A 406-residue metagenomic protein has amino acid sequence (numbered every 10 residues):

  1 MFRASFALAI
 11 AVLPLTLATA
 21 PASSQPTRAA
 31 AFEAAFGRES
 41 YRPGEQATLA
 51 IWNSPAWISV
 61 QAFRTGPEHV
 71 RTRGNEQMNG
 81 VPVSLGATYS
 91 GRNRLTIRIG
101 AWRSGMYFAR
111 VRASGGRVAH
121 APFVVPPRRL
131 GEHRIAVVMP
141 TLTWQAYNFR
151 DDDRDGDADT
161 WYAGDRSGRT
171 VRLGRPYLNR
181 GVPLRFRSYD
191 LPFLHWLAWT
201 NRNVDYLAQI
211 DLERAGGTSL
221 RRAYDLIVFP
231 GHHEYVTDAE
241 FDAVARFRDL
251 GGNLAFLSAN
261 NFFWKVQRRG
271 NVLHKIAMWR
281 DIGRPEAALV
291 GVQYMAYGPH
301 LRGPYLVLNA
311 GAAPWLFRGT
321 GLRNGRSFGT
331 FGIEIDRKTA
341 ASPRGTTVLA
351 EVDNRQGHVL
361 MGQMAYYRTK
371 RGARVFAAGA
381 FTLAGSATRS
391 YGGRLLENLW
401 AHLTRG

Functional and structural regions predicted by a protein language model:
M1-S24: Secretory targeting and sorting signals
Q25-A31: Proline/serine/threonine-rich low-complexity linkers at boundaries of modular beta-sandwich domains
E33-A56, A62-E68, R73-V125: Ligand-binding face of N-terminal immunoglobulin V-set domains in extracellular IgSF glycoproteins
W52-H69, G115-A223: Aromatic-Pro/Gly-enriched surface loop or interdomain linker that acts as a lid/target-recognition segment
N75-N79, L85-S90, R94-R98, V182-R269 (+1 more regions): Helical hinge/lid and interdomain linker segments adjacent to catalytic or ligand-binding clefts that mediate domain
S104, L130-A136, W199-D205, R222-L226 (+4 more regions): Loop/turn elements at helix/coil->beta-strand transitions in domains of secreted/extracellular proteins
W199, L212, R323, E334-G406: Extracellular low-complexity, Gly/Ser/Thr-rich intrinsically disordered linkers and protease-sensitive activation/hinge
N260-H358: An acidic, glycine-rich "communication" segment
